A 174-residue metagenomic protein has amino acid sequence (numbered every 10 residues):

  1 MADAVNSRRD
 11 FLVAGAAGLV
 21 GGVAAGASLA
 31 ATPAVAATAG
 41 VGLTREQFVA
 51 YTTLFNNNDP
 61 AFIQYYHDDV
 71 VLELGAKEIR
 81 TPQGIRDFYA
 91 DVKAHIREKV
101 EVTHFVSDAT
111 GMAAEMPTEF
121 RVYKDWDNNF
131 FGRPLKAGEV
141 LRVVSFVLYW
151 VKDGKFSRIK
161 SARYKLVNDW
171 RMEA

Functional and structural regions predicted by a protein language model:
M1-S7, A17, A25: N-terminal secretory signal peptides
G18, G22, A90-A174: A beta-strand edge to alpha-helix "cap/lid" segment located at domain peripheries
A27-A50: C-terminal segment of N-terminal export signals and the immediately downstream linker at the start of the mature
G42-R45, D59-G111, M116, Y123-K124: A solvent-exposed, acidic/Ser-Thr-rich amphipathic alpha-helical stretch
